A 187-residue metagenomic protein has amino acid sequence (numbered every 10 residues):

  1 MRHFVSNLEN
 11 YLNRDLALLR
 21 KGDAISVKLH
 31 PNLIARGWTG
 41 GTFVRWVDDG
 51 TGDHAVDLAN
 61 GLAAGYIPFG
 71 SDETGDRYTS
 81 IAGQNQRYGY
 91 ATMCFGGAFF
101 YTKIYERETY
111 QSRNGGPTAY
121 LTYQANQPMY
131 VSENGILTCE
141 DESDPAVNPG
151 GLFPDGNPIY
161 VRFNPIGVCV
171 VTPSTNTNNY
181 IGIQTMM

Functional and structural regions predicted by a protein language model:
M1-M187: Surface-exposed, low-hydrophobicity beta-strand/loop segments enriched in small/polar/acidic residues
